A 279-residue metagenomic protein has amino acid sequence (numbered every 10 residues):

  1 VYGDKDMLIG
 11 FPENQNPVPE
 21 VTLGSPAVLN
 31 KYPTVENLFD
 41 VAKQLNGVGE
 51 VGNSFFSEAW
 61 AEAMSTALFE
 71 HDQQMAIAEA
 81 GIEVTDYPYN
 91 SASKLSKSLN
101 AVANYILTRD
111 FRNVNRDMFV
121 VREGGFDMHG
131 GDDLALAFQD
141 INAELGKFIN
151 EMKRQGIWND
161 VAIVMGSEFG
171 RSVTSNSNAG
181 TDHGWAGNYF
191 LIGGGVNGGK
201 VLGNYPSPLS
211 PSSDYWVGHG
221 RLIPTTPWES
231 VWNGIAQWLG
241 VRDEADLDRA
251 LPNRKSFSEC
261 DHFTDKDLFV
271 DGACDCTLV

Functional and structural regions predicted by a protein language model:
V1-N142, K147-R154, T174, L191 (+2 more regions): Feature for exported/extracytoplasmic and membrane-associated proteins, marking the mature portion
R116-M118, W158-D160, G166, G184-G187: Active-site lining segments that contact anionic ligands and/or coordinate catalytic metals
G130-L136, F169-A186: Short glycine/threonine-rich loop-to-helix capping motif typified by GTGT followed within a few residues by an Asp-Pro
M152-N178: Metal-dependent active-site segment of extracytoplasmic phospho-/sulfohydrolases and closely related
